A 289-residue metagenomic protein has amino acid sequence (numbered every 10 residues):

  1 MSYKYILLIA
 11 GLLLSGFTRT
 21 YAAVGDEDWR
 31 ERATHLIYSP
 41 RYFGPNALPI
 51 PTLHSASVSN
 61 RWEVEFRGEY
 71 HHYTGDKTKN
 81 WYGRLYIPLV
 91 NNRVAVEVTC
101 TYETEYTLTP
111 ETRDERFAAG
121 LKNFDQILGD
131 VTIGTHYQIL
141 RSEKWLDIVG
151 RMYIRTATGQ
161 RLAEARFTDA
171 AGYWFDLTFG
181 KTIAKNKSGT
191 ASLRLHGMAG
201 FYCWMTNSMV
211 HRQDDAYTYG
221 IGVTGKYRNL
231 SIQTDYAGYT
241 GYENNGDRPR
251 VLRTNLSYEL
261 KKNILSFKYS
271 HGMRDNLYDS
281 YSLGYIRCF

Functional and structural regions predicted by a protein language model:
M1-D26: Bacterial Sec-dependent N-terminal signal peptides
Y3-Y5, Y82, F201: Exposed, low-structure sequence patches enriched in small/polar residues
A22-T156, A171-T178, A184-N186, L230-D235 (+3 more regions): Transmembrane beta-barrel domains of Gram-negative outer membranes and organellar outer membranes
T74-T78, F124-D130, R166-G172, S188-T190 (+4 more regions): Transmembrane beta-barrel outer-membrane domains
T109, F117-G120, V210-Q213, Y217-F289: Outer membrane beta-barrel transmembrane domains
P110, L162-E164, M209: Outer-membrane beta-barrel and related beta-rich outer-membrane complex signature in Gram-negative bacteria
T156-L162, W204-T206: Short, well-ordered, mixed-charge alpha-helical segments that flank or form enzyme active sites
T168-G241: Detector for outer-membrane/organellar transmembrane beta-barrel domains, recognizing the amphipathic beta-strand
